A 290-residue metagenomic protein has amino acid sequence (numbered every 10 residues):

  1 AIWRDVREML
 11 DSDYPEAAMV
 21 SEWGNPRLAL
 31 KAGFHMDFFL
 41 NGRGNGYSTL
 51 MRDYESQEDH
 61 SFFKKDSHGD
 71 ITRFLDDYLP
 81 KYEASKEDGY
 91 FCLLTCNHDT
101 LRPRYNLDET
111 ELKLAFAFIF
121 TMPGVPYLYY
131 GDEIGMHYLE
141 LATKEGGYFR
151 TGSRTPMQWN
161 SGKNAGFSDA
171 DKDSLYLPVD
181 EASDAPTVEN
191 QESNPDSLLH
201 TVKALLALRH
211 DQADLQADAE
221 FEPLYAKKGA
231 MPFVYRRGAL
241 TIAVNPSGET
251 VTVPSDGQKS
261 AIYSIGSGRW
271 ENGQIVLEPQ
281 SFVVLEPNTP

Functional and structural regions predicted by a protein language model:
A1: Aromatic- and acidic-residue-enriched carbohydrate-binding clefts of CAZyme catalytic domains
R7-D13, A17-A18, G24-A29, G33 (+10 more regions): Loop/helix patches that line or flank the sugar-binding groove of alpha-linked glycan CAZymes
E83-E87, L277: Short glycine/proline-enriched loop/turn "hinge" motifs that connect secondary-structure elements and lie
N160, R236, P254-D256, E278 (+1 more regions): A structural detector for beta-sheet-dominated domains
T250-S267: Beta-strand-rich binding/interaction modules
N272-P290: C-terminal beta-strand-rich structural cap/linker in extracellular carbohydrate-active enzymes
